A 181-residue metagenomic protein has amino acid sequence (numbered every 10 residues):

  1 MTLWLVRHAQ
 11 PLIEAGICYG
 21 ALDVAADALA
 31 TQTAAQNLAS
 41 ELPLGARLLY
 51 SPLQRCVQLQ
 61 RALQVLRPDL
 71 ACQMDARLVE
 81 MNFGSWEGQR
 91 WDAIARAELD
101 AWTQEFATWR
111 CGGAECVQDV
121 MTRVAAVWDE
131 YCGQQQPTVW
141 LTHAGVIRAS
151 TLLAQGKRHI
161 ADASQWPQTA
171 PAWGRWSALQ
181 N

Functional and structural regions predicted by a protein language model:
T2-R67: Active-site-proximal alpha-helix that buttresses catalytic centers in soluble enzyme cores
L3-W4, A46, Q134-G145: Generic beta-sheet signal
L12, R55-V57, E80-M81, V146-A149: Short, active-site-adjacent cap segments at secondary-structure transitions
A35-A39, M121, A125-C132: Generic structural signal for well-ordered alpha-helical scaffold segments
Y50-S51, T122, L141-T142: Short beta-strand scaffold positions
A62-L66, E130, L153-K157: Active-site catalytic microenvironments for nucleophilic, acid-base chemistry
Q64-R123: Phosphate-handling substructures
Q155-N181: Domain-level recognition of soluble alpha/beta enzyme cores, biased toward histidine phosphatases/phosphomutases
